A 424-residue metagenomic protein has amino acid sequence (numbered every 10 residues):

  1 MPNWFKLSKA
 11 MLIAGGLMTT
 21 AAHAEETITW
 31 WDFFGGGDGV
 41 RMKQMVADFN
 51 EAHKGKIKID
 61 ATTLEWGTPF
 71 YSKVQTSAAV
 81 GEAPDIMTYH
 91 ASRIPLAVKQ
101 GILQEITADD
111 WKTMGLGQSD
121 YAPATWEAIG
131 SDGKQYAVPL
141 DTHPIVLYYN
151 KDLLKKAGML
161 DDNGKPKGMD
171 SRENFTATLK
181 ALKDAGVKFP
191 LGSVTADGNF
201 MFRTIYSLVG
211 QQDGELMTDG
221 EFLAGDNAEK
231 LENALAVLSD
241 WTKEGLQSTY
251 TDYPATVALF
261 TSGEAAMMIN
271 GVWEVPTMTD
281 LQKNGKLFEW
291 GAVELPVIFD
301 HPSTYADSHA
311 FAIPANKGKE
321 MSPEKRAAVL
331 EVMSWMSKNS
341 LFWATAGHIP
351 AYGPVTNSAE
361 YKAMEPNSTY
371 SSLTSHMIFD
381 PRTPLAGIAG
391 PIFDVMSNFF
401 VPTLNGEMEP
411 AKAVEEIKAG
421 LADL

Functional and structural regions predicted by a protein language model:
T27-Q44, L64-G67, H143, A196 (+2 more regions): Extracytoplasmic "Venus flytrap"
G36-K58, D152, M396, V414: Short, polar/charged alpha-helical segment
D48, A52-Y121, K134, K156-G158 (+3 more regions): Extracytoplasmic "Venus flytrap"/periplasmic binding protein-like
E51, K58, M114, G130-F200 (+6 more regions): Helix-loop-helix "hinge/cap" segment bordering the ligand-binding cleft or interdomain interface
E51-G55, A157, A236, W241-L246 (+3 more regions): Extracytoplasmic/periplasmic substrate-recognition and gating elements
A91-V146, T176, T204, L287-V293 (+2 more regions): Hinge/lid segment of periplasmic solute-binding proteins
Q104, A108-Y121, G164-G168, T195 (+4 more regions): Short, solvent-exposed loop/beta-turn-alpha elements that line the ligand-binding surface or hinge of extracytoplasmic
A124, W290-L295, T345-P402: Long, aromatic- and glycine/proline-rich binding clefts that accommodate carbohydrate-like moieties
